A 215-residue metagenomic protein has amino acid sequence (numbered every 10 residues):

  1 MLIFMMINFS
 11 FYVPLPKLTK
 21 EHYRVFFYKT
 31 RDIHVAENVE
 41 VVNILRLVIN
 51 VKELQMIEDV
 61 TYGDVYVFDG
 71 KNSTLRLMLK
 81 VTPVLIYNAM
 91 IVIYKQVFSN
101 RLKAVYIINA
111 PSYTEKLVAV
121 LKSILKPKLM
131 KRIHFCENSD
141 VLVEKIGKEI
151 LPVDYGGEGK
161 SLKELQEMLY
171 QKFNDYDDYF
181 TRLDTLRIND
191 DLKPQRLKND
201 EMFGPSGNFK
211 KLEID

Functional and structural regions predicted by a protein language model:
M1-D215: Basic, amphipathic alpha-helical/coil surface patches used to engage anionic, phosphate-bearing ligands and membranes
